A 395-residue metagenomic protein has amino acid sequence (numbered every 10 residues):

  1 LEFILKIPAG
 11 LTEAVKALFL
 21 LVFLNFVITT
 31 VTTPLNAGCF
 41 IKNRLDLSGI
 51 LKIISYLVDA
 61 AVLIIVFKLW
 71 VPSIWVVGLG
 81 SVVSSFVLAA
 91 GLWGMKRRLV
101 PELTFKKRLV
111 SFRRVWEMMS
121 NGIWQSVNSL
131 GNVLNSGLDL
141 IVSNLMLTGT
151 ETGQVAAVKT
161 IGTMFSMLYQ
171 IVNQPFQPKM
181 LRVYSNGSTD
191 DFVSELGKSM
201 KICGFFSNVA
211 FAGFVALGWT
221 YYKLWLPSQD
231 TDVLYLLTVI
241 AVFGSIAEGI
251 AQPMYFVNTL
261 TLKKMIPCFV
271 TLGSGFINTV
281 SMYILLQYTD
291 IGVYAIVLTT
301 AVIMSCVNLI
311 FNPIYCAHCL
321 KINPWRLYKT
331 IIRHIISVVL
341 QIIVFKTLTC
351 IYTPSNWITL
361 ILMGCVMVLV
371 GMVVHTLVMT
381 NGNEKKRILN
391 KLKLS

Functional and structural regions predicted by a protein language model:
L1-K6, I65, L196-G249, F276-I284 (+2 more regions): Alpha-helical transmembrane segments of multi-pass membrane transport and lipid-handling proteins
E2-I7, F67-V71, V133-F165, R182-V183 (+2 more regions): Helix-terminus/linker motif at the lipid-water interface of multi-pass membrane proteins
G10, I74-G78, L92-S136, K179 (+3 more regions): Interhelical loop/hinge segments that connect adjacent transmembrane helices in multipass membrane
F26-I54, W75, V239-S274, Y283-I284 (+2 more regions): Membrane-interface junctions at transmembrane-helix termini in multi-pass inner-membrane proteins
I41, V100, V158, G162-M200 (+1 more regions): Helix-loop junctions and terminal segments of transmembrane helices in multi-pass membrane transport/translocation
G49-L99, K159-G162, L272-V280, G292-Y315 (+3 more regions): Hydrophobic alpha-helical transmembrane segments
I74-L79, R113-G122, V142-T163, D190-S194 (+2 more regions): Interfacial/gating helices of multi-pass transporter permease domains
A317-T330, I343-S395: Membrane-proximal transmembrane or re-entrant/amphipathic helices at the cytosolic face
